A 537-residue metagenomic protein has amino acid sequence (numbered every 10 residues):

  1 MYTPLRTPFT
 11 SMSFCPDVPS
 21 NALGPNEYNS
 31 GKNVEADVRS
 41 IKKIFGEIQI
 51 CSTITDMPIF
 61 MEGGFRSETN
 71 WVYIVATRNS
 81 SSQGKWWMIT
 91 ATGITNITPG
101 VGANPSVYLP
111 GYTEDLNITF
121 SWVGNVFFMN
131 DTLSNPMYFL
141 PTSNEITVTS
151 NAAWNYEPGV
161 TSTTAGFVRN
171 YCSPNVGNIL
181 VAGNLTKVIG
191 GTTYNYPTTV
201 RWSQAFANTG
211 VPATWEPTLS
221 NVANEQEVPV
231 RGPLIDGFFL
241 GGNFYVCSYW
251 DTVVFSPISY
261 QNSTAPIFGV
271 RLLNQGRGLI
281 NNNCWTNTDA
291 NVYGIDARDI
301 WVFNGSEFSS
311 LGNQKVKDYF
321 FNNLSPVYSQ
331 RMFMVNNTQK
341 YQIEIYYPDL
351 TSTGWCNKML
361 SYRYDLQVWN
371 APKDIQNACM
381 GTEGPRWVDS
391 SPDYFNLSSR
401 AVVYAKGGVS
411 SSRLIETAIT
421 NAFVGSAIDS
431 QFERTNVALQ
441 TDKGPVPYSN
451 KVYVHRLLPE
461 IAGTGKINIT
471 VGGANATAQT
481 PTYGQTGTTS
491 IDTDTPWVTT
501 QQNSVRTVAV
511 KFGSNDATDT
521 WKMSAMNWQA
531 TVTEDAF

Functional and structural regions predicted by a protein language model:
M1-G93, N104, L109-V126, G276-N291 (+1 more regions): Beta-sheet repeat architectures centered on beta-propellers
I48-P58, T98-V107, S150-R331: Beta-propeller and closely related beta-pinwheel folds
M61, P136-M137, N144-E145, T149-N151 (+6 more regions): Generic beta-strand hydrophobic packing signal
G84, P136-M137, T252, I300: Structural signal for beta-propeller blades
N117-T164: Hydrophobic or amphipathic alpha-helical targeting/insertion segments
F127-N130, C172-G183, R456, E460: Hydrophobic, aliphatic-enriched repeat segments that assemble into extended interaction scaffolds in large eukaryotic
